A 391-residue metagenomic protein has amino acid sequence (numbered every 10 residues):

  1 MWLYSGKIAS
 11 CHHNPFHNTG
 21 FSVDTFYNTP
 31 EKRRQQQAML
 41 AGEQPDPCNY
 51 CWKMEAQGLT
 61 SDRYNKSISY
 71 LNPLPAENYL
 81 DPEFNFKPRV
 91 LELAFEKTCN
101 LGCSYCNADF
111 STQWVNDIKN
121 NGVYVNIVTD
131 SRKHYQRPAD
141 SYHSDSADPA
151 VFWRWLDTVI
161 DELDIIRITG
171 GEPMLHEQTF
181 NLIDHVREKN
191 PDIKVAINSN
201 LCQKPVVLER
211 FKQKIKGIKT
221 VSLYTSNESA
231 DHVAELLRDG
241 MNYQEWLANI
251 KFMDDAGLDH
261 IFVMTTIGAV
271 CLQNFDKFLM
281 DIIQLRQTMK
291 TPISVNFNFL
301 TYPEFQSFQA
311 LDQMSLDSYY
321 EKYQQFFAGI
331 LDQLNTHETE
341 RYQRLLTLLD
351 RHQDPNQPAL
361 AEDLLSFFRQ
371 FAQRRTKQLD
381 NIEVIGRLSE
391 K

Functional and structural regions predicted by a protein language model:
M1-S67, T301-K391: Accessory C-terminal segments flanking Radical SAM cores
A9, N49, N100, S104-N107: Cys/His/Pro-rich metal-binding microdomains
N14-F16, G20-A94, F110-Q113, D117-Y135 (+1 more regions): N-terminal [4Fe-4S]-dependent radical SAM core
P88-T98, D109-A147, I160-T179, K189-V207 (+3 more regions): Core AdoMet radical
W155, Q178-H185, V207-K214, L236 (+2 more regions): A short acidic, amphipathic alpha-helical/loop segment
V186-R187, R210-T220, D254-D255, I283-M289: Acidic (Asp/Glu)-rich catalytic clusters
Q244, K251-F252, A256: Mature, function-bearing regions of proteins
A269-L285: Catalytic cores of alpha/beta
